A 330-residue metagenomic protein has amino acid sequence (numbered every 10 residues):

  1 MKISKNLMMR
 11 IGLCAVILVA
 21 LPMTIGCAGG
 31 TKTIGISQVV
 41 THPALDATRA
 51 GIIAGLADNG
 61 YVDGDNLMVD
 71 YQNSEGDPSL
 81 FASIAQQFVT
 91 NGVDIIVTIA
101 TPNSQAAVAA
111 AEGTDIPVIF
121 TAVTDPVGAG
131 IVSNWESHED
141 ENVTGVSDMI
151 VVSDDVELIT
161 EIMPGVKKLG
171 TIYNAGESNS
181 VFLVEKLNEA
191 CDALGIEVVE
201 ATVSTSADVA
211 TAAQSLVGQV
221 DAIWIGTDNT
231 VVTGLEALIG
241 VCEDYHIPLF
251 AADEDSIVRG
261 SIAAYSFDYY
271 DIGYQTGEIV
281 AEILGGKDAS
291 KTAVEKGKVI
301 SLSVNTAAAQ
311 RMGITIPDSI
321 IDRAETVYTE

Functional and structural regions predicted by a protein language model:
I3-L13, C27-E330: Short hydrophobic alpha-helices and adjacent helix-cap/hinge residues
G12-T24: Bacterial N-terminal signal peptides
